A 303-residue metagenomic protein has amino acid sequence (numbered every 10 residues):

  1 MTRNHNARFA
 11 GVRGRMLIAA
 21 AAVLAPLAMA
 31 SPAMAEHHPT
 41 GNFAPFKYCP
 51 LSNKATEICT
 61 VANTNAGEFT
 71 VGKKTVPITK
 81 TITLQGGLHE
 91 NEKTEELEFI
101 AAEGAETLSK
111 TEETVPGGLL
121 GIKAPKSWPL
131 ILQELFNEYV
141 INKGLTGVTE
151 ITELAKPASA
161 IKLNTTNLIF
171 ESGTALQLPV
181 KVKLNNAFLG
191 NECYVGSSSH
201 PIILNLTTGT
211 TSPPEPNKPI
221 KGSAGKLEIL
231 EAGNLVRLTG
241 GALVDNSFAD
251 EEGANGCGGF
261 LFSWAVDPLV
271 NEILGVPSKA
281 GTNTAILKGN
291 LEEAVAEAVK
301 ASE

Functional and structural regions predicted by a protein language model:
M1-A35: Secretory targeting and sorting signals
E36-E303: Extracytosolic secretory-pathway proteins
